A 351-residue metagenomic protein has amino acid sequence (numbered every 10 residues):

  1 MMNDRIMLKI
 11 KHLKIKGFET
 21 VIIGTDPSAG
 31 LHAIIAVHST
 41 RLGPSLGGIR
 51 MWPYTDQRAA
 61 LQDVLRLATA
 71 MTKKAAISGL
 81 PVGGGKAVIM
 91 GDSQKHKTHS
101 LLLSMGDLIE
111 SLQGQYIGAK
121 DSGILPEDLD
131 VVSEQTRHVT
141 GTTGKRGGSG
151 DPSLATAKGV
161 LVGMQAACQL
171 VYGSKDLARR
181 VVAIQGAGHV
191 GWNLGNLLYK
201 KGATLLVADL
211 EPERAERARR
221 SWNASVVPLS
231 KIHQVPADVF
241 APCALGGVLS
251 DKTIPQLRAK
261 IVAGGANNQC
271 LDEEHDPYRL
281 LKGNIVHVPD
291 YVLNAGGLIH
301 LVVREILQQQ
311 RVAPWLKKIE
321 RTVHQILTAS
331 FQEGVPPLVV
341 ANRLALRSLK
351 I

Functional and structural regions predicted by a protein language model:
M2-R146: N-terminal ligand-binding/catalytic initiation module
T55-D63, H96-S100, S104, G123-E127 (+16 more regions): Conserved active-site and cofactor/substrate-binding residues in soluble primary-metabolism enzymes
A75-L80, Q115-K120, Y172-R180, L229 (+1 more regions): Flexible, glycine/charged-enriched surface loops at secondary-structure junctions
Y116-K120, T140-T142, V207-D209, V227-P228 (+4 more regions): General beta-strand structural signal in soluble alpha/beta enzymes
G147, D151-V239: Glycine-rich phosphate/diphosphate-binding loop of Rossmann-like nucleotide-binding domains
C168, K260-I351: Adenosine-phosphate binding glycine-rich loop
R179, P212-V288: Rossmann-like adenosine-cofactor binding region
